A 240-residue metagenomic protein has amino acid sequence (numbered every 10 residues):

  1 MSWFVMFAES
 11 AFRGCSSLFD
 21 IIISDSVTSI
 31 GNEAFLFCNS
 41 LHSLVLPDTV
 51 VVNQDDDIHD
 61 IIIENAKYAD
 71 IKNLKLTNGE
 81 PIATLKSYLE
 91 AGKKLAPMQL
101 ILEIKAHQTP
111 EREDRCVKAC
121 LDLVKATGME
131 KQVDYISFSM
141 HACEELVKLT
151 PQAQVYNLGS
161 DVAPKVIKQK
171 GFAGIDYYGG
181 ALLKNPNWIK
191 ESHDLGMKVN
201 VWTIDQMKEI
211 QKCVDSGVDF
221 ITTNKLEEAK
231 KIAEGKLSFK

Functional and structural regions predicted by a protein language model:
M1, I23, L46, L102-I104 (+2 more regions): Conserved beta-strand positions
M1-M6, C15-S29, N39-V50: Structural signature of tandem-repeat unit edges
S24, Y135-S137, T203, T222: Active-site-adjacent beta-strand anchor residues
G31, C120, C143-L146, C213 (+1 more regions): Hydrophobic packing residues within well-ordered alpha-helices of enzyme cores
G31-N32, H141-E144, W188, Q206-E209: Acidic, divalent-metal-coordinating active-site segment for phosphoryl/phosphodiester hydrolysis, typified by short
L46-A153, H193-L195: Metal-dependent phosphodiesterase/phospholipase catalytic core, i.e., the His/Asp/Glu-rich active-site region
E80, Y156-K240: C-terminal active-site rim and adjoining tail of enzyme catalytic domains
